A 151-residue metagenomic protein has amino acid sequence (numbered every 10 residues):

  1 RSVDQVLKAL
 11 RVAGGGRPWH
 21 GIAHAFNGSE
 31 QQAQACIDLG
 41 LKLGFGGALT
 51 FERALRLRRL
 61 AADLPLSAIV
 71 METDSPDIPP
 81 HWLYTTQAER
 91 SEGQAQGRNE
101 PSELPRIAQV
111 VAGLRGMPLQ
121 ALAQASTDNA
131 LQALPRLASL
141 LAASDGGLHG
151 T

Functional and structural regions predicted by a protein language model:
R1, N27, E52-L55, S91 (+2 more regions): Residues at secondary-structure transition points
R1-M71, P79-W82, Q132, A142-G150: Catalytic pocket-lining loop regions of alpha/beta-barrel enzymes, especially the amidohydrolase/enolase/GH5 lineages
G16-P18, E92-Q94, L137: A short, structure-level motif marking secondary-structure boundaries and short turns
L49, D74, A125: Residue-level "edge-of-site" marker
A62-D63, T86-Q87, L137-A138: Alpha-helix boundary/capping detector
S67-G97, L122: Short acidic/histidine-rich active-site segments
R98-T151: Mid-to-C-terminal alpha-helical segments outside catalytic/metal-binding sites
